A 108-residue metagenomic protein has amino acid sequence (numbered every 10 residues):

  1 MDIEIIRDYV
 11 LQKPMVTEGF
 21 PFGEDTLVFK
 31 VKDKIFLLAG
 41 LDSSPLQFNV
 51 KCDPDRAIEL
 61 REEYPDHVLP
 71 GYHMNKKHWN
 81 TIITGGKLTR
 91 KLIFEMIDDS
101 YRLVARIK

Functional and structural regions predicted by a protein language model:
M1-K108: Charge-dense, helix-prone N-terminal extensions
